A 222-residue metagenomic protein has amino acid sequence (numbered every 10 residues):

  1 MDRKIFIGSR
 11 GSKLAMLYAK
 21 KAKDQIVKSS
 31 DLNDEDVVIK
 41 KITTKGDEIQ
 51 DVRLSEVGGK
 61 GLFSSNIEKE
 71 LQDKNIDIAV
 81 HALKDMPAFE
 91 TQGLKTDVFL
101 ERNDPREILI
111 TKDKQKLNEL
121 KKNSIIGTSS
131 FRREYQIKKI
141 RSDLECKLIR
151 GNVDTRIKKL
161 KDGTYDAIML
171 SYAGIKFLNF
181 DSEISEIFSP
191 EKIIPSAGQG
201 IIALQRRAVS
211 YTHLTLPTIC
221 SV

Functional and structural regions predicted by a protein language model:
M1-L214: Domain-level signature for soluble enzymes in the chorismate/prephenate branch of the shikimate pathway
H213-V222: Single conserved hydrophobic/aromatic residue that forms the stacking wall/gate of nucleotide- or nucleobase-binding
